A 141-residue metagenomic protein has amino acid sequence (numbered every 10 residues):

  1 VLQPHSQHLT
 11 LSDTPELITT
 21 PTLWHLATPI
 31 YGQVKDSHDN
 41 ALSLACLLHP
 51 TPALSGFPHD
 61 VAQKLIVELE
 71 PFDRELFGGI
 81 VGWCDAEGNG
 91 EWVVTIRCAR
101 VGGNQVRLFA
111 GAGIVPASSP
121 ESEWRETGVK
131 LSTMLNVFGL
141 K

Functional and structural regions predicted by a protein language model:
V1-V67, P71, G139: Contiguous alpha-helical scaffold segments within structured protein domains that host functional hotspots
S55-K141: Glycine-rich, small/acidic residue-mixed loop/short-helix segments
